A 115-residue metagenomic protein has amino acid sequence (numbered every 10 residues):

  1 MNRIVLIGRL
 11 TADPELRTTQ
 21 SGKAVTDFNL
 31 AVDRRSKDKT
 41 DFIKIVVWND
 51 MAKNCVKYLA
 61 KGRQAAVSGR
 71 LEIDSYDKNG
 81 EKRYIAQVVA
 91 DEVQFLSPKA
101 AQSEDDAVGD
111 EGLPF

Functional and structural regions predicted by a protein language model:
M1, T18-S21, D38, E81 (+1 more regions): Acidic, gly/ser/pro-rich intrinsically disordered tails
R3-T40, Y84: Core FKBP-type peptidyl-prolyl cis-trans isomerase
I4-A12, L30, K61-E72, A90-V93: OB-fold and OB-like beta-barrel modules that bind single-stranded nucleic acids
D13-E15, D33-R35, D50, D74-Y76 (+1 more regions): Short coil/turn motifs at secondary-structure junctions
W48-K82: Beta-rich strand-turn-strand
K78-F95: OB-fold/S1-family single-stranded nucleic acid-binding modules
